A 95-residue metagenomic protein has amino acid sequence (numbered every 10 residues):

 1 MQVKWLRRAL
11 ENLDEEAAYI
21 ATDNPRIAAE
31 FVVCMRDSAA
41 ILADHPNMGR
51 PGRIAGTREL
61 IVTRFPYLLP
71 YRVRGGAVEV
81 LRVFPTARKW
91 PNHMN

Functional and structural regions predicted by a protein language model:
Q2-T57, R74-A77, H93-N95: Basic, Lys/Arg-enriched alpha-helical interface segments
R7, V62-R64: Conserved strand-loop elements at the edges of beta-sheets that form or border functional pockets
L42, T63, V83: Conserved catalytic core of Hanks-type protein kinase domains
T57, P66-L68: Short hydrophobic/aromatic beta-strand or adjacent loop that forms the aromatic wall/cage of a ligand/substrate-binding
L68, R72-N95: Enriched for short, Lys/Arg-rich terminal
